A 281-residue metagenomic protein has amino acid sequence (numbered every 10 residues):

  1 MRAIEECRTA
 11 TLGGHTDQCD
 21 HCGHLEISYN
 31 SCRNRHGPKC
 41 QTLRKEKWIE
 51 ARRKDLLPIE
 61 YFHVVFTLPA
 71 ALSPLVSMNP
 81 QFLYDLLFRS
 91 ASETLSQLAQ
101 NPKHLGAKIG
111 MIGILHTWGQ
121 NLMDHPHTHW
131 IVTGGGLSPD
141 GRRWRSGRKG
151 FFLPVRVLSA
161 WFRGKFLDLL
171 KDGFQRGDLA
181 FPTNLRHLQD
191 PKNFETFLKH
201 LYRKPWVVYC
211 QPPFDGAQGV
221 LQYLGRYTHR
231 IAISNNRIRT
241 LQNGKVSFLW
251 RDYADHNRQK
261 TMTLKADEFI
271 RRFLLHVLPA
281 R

Functional and structural regions predicted by a protein language model:
M1-R281: Beta->alpha loop/short-helix hinge microenvironment recognizer with preference for catalytic Tyr/His contexts
